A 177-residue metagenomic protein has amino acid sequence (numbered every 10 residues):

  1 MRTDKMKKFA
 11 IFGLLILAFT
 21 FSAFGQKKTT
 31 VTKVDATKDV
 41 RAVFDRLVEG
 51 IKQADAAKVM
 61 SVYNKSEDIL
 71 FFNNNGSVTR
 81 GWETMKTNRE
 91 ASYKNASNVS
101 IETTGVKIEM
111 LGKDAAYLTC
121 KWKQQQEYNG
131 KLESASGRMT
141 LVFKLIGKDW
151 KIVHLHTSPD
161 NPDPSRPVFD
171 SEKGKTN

Functional and structural regions predicted by a protein language model:
M1-V31: Bacterial Sec-dependent N-terminal signal peptides
F24-V62, S171-N177: Short, low-complexity N-terminal intrinsically disordered segments enriched in polar/charged residues
K38, A56-L111: A solvent-exposed, acidic/Ser-Thr-rich amphipathic alpha-helical stretch
K65, L111-G112, Y128, I146: Structural motif
R89-E90, T103-E109, W122-Q124, R138-K144: Hydrophobic/aromatic beta-strand elements that line small-molecule binding cavities or substrate pockets in beta-rich
A96, Q124-E133: Short, cysteine-centered beta-strand-loop-beta hairpins and adjacent loop/turn segments enriched in charged/polar
D114-Q124: A short hydrophobic beta-strand element
S136-P164: Short beta-strand edge/turn micro-motifs at domain boundaries
